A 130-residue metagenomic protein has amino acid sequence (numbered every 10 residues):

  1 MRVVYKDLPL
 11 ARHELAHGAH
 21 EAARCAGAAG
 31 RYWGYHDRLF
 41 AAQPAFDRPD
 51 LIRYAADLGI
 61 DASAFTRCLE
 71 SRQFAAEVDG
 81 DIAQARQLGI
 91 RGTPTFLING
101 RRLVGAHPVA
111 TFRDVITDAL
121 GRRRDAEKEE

Functional and structural regions predicted by a protein language model:
M1-T66, L88-R91, R122-E130: Structural alpha/beta surface segment adjacent to cysteine/selenocysteine redox centers across thiol/disulfide enzymes
I52-E130: C-terminal cap of thioredoxin/glutaredoxin-like
